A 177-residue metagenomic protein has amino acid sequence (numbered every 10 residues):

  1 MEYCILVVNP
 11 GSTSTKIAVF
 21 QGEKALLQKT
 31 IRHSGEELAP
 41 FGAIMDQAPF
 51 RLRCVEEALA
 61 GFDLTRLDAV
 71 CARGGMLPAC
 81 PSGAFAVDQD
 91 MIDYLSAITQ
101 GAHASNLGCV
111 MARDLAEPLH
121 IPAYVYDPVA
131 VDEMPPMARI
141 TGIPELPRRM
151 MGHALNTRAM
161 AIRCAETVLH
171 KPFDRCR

Functional and structural regions predicted by a protein language model:
C4-V8, A69-C71, R175-R177: Short glycine-aspartate micro-motif
I5-D46: Short glycine-rich, Thr/Ser-proximal phosphate-binding strand/loop in the N-terminal lobe of ATP-dependent enzymes
R32-C71: Conserved active-site "lid/cap" helical segment
F41, M45-A48, A97-S105, M150: Short gly/ser-rich anion-binding loops that grip negatively charged ligand groups
R51, V55, A72, M76 (+4 more regions): Generic hydrophobic, aliphatic-rich segments that mediate packing or membrane embedding
L59-A104, P128-E145: Short beta-strand-loop/turn "lid" adjacent to the catalytic site in phosphate-handling enzymes
S105, C109, R113-R177: Phosphate-binding/catalytic loop of phosphoryl-transfer enzymes
